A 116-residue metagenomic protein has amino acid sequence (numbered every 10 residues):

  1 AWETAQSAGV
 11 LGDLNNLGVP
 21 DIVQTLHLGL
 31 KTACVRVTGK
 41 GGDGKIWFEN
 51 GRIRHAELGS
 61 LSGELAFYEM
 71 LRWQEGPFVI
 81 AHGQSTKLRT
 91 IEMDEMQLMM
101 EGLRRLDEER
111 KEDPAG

Functional and structural regions predicted by a protein language model:
A1-G116: Acidic, Ser/Thr/Pro-enriched low-complexity segments and adjacent helix/loop capping patches that create flexible
